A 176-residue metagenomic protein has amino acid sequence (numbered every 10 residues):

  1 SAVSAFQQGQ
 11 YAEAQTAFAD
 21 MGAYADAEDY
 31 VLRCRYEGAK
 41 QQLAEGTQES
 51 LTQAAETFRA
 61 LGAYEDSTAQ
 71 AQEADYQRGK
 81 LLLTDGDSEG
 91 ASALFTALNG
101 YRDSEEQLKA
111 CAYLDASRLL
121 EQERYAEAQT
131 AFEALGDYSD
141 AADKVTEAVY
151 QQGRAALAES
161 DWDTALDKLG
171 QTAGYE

Functional and structural regions predicted by a protein language model:
A2, Q15, L32, Y36-A39 (+8 more regions): Conserved small-residue packing positions in alpha-helical repeats and bundles
V3-E13, D20, D29, Y36 (+2 more regions): Long, low-complexity, Ser/Thr/Pro-rich intrinsically disordered stretches
A5-G9, A17, Y30, T52-A54 (+4 more regions): A composition-biased, non-transmembrane "mature-region" signal
F6, A19, L43-G46, R59 (+4 more regions): Hydrophobic/aromatic side-chain positions at a characteristic register within alpha-helices of tetratricopeptide repeats
Y11, Y24, Q48-L51, Y64 (+4 more regions): TPR-repeat structural position
F18-Y30, F58-Q70, F95-Q107, F132-K144 (+1 more regions): Short solvent-exposed coil/turn linkers within tandem alpha-helical repeat scaffolds
